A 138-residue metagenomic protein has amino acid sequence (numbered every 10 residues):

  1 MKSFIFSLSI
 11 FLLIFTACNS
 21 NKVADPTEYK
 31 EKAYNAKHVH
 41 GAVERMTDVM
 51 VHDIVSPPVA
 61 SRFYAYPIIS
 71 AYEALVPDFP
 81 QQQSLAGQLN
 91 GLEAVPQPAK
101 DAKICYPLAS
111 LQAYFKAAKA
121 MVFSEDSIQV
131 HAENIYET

Functional and structural regions predicted by a protein language model:
K2-S9: Sec-dependent signal peptide recognition, specifically the positively charged N-region followed immediately by
I14-A17: C-terminal motif of bacterial Sec signal peptides marking the signal peptidase cleavage site
N19-T138: Acidic/polar surface patches and capping/hinge elements
